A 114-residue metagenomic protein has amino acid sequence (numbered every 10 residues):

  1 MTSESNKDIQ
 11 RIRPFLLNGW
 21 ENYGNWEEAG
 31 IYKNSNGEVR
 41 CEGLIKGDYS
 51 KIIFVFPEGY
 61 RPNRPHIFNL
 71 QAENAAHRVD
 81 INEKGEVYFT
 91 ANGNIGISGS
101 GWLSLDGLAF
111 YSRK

Functional and structural regions predicted by a protein language model:
M1-N6, K46-V55, N63-K114: Extracellular jelly-roll beta-sandwich "head" domains, especially the C-terminal globular C1q domain
T2-Y49, A91, G99, R113-K114: Extracellular receptor-binding modules and their adjoining Ser/Thr/Gly/Asp/Asn-rich linkers
